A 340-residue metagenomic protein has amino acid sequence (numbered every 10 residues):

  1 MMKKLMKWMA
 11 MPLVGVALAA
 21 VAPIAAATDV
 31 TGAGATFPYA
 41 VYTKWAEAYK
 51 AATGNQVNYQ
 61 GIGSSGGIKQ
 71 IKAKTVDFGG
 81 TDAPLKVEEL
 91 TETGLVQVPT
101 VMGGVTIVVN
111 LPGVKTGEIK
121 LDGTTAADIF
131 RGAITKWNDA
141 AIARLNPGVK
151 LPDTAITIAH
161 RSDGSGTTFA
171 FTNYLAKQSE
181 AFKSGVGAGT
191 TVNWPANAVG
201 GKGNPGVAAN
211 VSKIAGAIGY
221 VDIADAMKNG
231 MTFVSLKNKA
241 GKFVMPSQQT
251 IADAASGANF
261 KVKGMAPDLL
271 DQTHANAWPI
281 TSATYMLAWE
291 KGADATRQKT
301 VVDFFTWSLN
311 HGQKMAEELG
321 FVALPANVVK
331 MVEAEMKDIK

Functional and structural regions predicted by a protein language model:
M1-K7: N-terminal secretory signal peptides that target proteins for export/translocation
A10-A20: Bacterial N-terminal signal peptides
A26-K340: Flexible loop/hinge segments at secondary-structure junctions
